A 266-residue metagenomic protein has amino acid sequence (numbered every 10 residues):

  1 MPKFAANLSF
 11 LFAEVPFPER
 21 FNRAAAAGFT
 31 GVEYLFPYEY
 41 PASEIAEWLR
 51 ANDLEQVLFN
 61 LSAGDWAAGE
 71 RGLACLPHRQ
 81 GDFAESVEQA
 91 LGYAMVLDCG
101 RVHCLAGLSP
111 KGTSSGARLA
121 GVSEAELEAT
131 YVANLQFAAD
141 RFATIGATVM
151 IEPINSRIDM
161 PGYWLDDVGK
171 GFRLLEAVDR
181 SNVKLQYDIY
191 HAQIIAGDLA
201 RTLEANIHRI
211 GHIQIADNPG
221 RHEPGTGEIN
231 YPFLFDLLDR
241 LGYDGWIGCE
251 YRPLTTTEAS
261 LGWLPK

Functional and structural regions predicted by a protein language model:
M1-G28, Y38, R50, Q89 (+5 more regions): Histidine-acidic metal/acid-base catalytic patches
N7-L8, G31-E33, L76-H78, V122-E126 (+3 more regions): Short, contiguous strand/loop micro-motifs
E33, V57-N60, H103, M150 (+2 more regions): Conserved beta-strand positions in the central sheet of alpha/beta enzyme cores
E33-E55, N60, A106-P110, I158-D159 (+1 more regions): Glycine-rich, proline-tolerant flexible connector loops at the mouths of alpha/beta enzymes
E44-D53, N134-F142, T202, F233-L237: Catalytic-core regions built around general acid/base machinery
A63-D65: Aromatic-lined carbohydrate-binding surfaces of glycoside hydrolases
L73-K184: Active-site acidic/histidine proton-transfer and metal-coordination neighborhood in alpha/beta enzyme cores
